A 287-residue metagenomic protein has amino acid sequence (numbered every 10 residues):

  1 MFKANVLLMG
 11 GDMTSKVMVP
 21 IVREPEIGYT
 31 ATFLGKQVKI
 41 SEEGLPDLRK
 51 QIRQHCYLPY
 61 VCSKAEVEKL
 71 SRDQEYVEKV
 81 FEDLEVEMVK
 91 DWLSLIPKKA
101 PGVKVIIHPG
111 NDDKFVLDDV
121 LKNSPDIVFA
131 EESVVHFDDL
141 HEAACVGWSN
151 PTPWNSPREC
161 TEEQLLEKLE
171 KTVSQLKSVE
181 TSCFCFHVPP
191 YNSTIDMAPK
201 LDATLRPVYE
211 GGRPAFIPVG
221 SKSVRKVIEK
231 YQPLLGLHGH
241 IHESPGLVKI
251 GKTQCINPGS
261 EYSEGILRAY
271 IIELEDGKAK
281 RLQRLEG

Functional and structural regions predicted by a protein language model:
M1-D138: Core catalytic region of metal-dependent phosphoesterases/phosphodiesterases, especially metallo-beta-lactamase-like
L7, D12, G110, A143 (+5 more regions): Divalent metal-coordination and catalytic microenvironments
T14-M18, V103, I107-D118, V135 (+6 more regions): Active-site environment of divalent metal-dependent phosphoester hydrolases
L70-V86, C183-Q232: Active-site-proximal segments of metal-dependent phosphoesterases and phosphodiesterases across multiple
K104-I106, V128, E142, T181-C183 (+2 more regions): Proline-centered loop/turn at the N-terminus of a beta-strand
V134-L140, S156, C160-T161, V227-K230 (+1 more regions): Binuclear metal-dependent phosphoesterase catalytic core
D139-C183, D202, P214-K222: Binuclear metal-dependent hydrolase catalytic cores centered on His/Asp/Glu-rich metal-binding motifs
